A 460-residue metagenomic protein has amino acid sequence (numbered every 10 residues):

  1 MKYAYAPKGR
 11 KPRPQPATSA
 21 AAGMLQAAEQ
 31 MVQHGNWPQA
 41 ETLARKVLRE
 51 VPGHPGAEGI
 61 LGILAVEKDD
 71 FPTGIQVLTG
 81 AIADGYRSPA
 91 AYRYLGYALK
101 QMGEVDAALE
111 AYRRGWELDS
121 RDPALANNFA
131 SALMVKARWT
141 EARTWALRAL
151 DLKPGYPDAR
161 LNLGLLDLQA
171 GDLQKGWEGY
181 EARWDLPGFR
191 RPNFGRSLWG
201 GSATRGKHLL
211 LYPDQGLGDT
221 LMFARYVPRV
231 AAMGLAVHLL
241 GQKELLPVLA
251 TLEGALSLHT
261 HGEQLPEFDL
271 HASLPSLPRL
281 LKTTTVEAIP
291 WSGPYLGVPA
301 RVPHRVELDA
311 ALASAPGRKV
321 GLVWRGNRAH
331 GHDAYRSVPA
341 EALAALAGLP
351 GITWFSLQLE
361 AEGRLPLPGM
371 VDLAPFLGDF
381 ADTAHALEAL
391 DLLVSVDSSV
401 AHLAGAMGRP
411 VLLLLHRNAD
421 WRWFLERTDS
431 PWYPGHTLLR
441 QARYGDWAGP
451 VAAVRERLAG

Functional and structural regions predicted by a protein language model:
M1-L392, D397-G460: Alpha-helical solenoid repeat scaffolds of the TPR/TPR-like class and their adjacent stem/linker regions that mediate
